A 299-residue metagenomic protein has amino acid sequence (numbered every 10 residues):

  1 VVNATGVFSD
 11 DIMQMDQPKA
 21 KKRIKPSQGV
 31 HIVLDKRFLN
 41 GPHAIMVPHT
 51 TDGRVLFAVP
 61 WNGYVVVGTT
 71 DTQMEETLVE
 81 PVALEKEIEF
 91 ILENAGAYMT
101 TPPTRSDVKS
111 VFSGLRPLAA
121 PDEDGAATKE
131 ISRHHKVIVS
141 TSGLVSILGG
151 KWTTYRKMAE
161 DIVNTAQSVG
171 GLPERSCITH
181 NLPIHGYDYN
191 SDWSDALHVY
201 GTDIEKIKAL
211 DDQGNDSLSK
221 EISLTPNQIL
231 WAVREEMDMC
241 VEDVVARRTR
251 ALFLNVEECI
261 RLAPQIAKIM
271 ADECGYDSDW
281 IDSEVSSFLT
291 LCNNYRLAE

Functional and structural regions predicted by a protein language model:
T5-D11, P18-A20, L34-N40, P48-T50 (+2 more regions): C-terminal accessory subdomains/tails of enzymes that are appended
R23-H31: Acyl-CoA/ACP chain-elongation machinery
R54-L56: Cytoplasmic (intracellular) domains, linkers, and terminal tails of multi-pass ion channels
